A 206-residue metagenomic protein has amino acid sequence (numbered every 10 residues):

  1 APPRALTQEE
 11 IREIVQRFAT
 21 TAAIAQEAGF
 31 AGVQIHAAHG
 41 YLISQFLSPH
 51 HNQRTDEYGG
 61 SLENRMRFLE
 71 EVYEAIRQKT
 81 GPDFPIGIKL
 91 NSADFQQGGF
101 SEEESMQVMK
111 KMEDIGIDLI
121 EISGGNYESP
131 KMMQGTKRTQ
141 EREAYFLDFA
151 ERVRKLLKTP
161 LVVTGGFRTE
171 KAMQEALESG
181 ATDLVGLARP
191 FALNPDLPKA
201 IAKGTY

Functional and structural regions predicted by a protein language model:
A1-Y206: Flavin-dependent oxidoreductase catalytic cores
